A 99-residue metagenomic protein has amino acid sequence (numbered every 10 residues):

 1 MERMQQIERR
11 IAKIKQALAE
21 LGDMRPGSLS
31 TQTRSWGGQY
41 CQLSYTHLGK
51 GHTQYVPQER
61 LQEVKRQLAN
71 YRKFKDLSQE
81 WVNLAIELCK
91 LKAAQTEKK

Functional and structural regions predicted by a protein language model:
M1-K99: A positively charged, amphipathic N-terminal helix/segment that binds anionic biomolecules
